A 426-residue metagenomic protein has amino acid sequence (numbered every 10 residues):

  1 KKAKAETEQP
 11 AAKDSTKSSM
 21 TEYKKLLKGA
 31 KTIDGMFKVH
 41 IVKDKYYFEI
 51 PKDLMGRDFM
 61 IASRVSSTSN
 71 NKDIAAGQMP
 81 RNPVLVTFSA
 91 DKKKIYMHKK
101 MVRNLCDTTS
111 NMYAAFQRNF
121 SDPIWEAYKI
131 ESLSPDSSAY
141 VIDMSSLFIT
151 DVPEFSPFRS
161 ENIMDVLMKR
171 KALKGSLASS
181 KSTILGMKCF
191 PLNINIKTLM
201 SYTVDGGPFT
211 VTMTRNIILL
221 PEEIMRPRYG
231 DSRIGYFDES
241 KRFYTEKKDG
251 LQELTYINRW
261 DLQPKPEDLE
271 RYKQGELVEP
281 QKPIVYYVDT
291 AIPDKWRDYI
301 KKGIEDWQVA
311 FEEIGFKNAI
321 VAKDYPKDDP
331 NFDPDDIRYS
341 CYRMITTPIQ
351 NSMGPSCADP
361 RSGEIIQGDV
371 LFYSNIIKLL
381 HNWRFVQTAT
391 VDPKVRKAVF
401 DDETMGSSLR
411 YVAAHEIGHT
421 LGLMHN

Functional and structural regions predicted by a protein language model:
K2-Y46, P51-I292, Y325-L380, R384-D402 (+1 more regions): Auxiliary tRNA-acceptor-end handling modules of aminoacyl-tRNA synthetases
M55, K295-A319: Zn2+-dependent metallopeptidase catalytic core
P293-I300, I304, D402-R410: Solvent-exposed, acidic/flexible segments
K302-Q308, G363, Y411-H425: Active-site recognition of the HExxH zinc-binding catalytic motif
G315-K327, N426: Short, glycine/acidic-rich hinge or "gate" loops at secondary-structure transitions that mediate conformational
